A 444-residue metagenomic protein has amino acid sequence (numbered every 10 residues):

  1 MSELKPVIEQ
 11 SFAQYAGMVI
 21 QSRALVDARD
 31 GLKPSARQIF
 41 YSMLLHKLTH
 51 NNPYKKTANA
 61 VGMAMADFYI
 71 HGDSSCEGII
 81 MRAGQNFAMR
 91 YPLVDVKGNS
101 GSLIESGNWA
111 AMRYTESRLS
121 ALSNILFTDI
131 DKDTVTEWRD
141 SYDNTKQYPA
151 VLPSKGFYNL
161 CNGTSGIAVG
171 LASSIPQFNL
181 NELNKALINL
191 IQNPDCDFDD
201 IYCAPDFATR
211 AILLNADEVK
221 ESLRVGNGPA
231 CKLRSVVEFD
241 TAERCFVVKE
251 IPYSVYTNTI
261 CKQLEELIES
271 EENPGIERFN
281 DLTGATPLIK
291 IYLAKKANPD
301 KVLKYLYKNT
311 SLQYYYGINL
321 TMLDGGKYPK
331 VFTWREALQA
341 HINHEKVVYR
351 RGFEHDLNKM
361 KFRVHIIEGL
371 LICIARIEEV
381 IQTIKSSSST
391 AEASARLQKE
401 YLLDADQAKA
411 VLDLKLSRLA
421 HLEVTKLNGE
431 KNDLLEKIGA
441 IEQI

Functional and structural regions predicted by a protein language model:
M1-N227, K290: Catalytic phosphate-handling regions of large nucleic-acid enzymes and associated NTPases
E3, T164-I167, L171-I444: C-terminal interaction appendages of subunits in large macromolecular complexes
